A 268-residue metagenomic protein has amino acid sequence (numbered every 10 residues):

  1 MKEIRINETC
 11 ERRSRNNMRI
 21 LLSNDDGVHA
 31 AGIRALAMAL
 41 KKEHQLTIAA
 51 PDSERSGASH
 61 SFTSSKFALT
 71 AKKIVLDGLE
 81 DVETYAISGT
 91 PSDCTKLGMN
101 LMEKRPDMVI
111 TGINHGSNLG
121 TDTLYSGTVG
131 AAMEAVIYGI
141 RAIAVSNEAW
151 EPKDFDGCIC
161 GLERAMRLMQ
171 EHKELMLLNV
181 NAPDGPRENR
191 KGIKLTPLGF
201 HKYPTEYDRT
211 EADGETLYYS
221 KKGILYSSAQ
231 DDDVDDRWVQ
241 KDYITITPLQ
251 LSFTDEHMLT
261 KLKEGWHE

Functional and structural regions predicted by a protein language model:
I20-S23, A31-M99, R105: A cross-family phosphate/adenosyl-ligand binding-site feature
S23, A49-P51, S88, T111-N114 (+3 more regions): Short beta-strand segments
G98-E103, A132-R141: Alpha-helix C-terminal capping segments
M108: Short, Asp-centered acidic motifs that coordinate Mg2+ and/or phosphate in catalytic or ligand-binding sites
S117-S126: Glycine/threonine-rich flexible loop motifs
V136-G157: Glycine-rich phosphate/pyrophosphate-binding loops and their adjacent beta-strand/loop elements at enzyme active sites
G157-E268: Electrostatically charged, flexible surface regions
